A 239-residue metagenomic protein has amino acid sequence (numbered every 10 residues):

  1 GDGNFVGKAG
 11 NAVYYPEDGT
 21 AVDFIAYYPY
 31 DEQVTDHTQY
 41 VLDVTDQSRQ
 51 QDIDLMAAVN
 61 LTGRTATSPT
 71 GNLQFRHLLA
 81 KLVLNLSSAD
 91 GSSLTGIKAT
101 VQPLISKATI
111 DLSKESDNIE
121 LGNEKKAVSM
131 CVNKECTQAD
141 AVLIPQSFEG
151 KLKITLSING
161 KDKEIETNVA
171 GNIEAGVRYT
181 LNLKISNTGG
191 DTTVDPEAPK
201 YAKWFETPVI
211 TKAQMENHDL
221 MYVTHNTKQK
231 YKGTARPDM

Functional and structural regions predicted by a protein language model:
G1-D2, V6-K8, E164-A170, G233-A235: Short amphipathic beta-strand/extended segments with alternating polar/hydrophobic composition
G1-L94, I158, E174-V177: Short, low-hydrophobicity acidic/polar segments
G19-D23, S147-K151, H218: Extracellular Ig-like/FN3 beta-sandwich strand-entry sites
A57, G63-A66, Q74-H77, K81-D140 (+1 more regions): Short helix-loop boundary/capping segments
G71-A80, L143-S147, L181-D191: Conserved "repeat-terminator" motif of extracellular CCP/Sushi domains
G122-S147, L156-G171, R178: Accessory, usually C-terminal, subdomains that scaffold auxiliary metal cofactors
N168-W204: A recurrent domain-boundary module in secreted/ectodomain proteins
T193-M239: Long, domain-scale functional regions
